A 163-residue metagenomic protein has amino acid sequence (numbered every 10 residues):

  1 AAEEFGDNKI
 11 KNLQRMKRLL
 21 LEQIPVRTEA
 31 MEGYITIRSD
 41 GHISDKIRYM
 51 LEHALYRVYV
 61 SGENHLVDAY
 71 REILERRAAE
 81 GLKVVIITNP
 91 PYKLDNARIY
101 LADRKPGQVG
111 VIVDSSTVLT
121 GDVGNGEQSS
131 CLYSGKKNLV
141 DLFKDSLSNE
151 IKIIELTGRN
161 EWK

Functional and structural regions predicted by a protein language model:
A1, N12, N64, D68-K163: PLD/PLD-like phosphodiesterase catalytic module centered on the HKD motif
E3-R77: PLD-like (HKD) phosphodiesterase/transphosphatidyltransferase domain
